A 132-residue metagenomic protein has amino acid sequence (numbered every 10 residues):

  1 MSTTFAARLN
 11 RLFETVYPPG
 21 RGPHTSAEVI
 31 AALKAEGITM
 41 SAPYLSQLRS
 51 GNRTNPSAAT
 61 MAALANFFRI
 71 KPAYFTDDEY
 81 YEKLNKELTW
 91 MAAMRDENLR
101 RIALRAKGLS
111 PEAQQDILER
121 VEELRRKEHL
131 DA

Functional and structural regions predicted by a protein language model:
M1-A35, Q114: A short, Lys/Arg-rich alpha-helix, primarily the initiator
A7, R11-E14, P43, R100-L104: Positions in alpha-helical segments
L9, V29-I30, L45, L64 (+1 more regions): Conserved hydrophobic/aromatic packing and binding residues within compact polymer-binding modules
K34-P56, D77: Recognition helix of helix-turn-helix/homeodomain-like DNA-binding domains that insert into the DNA major groove
A58-Y74: DNA major-groove recognition helix of helix-turn-helix/homeodomain DNA-binding modules
Y80-A132: Interfacial/linker helices and their anchor residues that mediate assembly or domain coupling
